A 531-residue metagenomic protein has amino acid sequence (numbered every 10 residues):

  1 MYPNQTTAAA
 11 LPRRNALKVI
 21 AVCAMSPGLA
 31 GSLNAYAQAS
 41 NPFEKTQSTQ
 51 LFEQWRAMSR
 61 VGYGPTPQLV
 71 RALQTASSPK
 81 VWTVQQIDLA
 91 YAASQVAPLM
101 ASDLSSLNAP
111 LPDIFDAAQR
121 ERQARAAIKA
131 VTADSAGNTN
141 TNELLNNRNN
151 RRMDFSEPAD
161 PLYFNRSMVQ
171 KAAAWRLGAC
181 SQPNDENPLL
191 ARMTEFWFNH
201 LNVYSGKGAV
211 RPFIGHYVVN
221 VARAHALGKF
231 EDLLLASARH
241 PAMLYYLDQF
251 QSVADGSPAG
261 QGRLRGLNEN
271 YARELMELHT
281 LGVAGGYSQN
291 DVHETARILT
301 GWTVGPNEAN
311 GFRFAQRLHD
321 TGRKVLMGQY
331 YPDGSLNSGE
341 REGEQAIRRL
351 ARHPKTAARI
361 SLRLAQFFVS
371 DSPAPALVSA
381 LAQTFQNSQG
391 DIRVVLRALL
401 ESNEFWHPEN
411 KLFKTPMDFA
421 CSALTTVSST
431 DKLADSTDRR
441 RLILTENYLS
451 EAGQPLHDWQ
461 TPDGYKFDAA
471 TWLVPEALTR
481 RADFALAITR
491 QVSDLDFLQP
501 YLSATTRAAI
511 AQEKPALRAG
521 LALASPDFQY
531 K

Functional and structural regions predicted by a protein language model:
M1-L11, V22-A30, Y36-A39: N-terminal secretory signal peptides
N41-F43, A173-P183, Y217-N220, K229-F230 (+2 more regions): Short alpha-helical segments and helix-capping/turn motifs at coil-helix boundaries
N41-Q50, W55-L69, H353-S388, R393-K531: Flexible, low-complexity segments enriched for small/polar residues
P42, T46, Q50-V96, R239-P241 (+5 more regions): Cell-wall polysaccharide-cleaving catalytic domain and substrate-binding groove, primarily in peptidoglycan/chitin
Q68-Y91, G215-A226, L381-N387, A508-A511: Amphipathic alpha-helical segments that form the core helices of the histone-fold
L69-M193, H200, S205-G208: N-terminal accessory alpha/beta regions
A191-M193, E231-D232, V394-V395, L517-R518: Alpha-helical scaffolds flanking conserved acidic
R211-H225, K229-A398, S402-V427: Active-site substrate-binding loop specific to GH73 endo-beta-N-acetylglucosaminidase modules in bacterial autolysins
